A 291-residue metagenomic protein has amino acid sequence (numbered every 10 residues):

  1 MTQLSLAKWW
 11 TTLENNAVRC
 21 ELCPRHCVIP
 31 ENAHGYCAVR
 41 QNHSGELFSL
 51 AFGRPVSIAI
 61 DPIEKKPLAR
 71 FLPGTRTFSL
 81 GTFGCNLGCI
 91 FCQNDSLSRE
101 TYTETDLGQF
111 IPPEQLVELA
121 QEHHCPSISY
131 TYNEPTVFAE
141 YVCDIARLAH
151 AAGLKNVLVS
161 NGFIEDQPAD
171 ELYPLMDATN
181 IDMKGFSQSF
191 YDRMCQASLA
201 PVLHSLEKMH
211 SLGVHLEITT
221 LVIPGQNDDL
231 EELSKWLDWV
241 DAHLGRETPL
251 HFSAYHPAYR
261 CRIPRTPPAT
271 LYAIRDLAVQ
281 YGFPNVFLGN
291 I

Functional and structural regions predicted by a protein language model:
M1-N32, G225-I291: Auxiliary Fe-S-binding modules of radical SAM enzymes
M1-T82, D95-R99: N-terminal [4Fe-4S]-dependent radical SAM core
A33, C85, S187: A generic "binding-loop/recognition-motif" signal
L72-S79, F83-N86, L116-A120, S127: Iron-sulfur-cluster electron-transfer modules
C89-Q93: The canonical Cys-X-X-Cys-His
D95-T101, H123-P126: Gly-rich Lys/Arg/Thr-decorated short loops/hinges at beta-loop-alpha junctions or inter-strand turns that position
L97-Q109, A151: A short alpha->loop->secondary-structure connector
F110-T266, L277: Conserved AdoMet/S-adenosylmethionine-binding subsite of the radical SAM
